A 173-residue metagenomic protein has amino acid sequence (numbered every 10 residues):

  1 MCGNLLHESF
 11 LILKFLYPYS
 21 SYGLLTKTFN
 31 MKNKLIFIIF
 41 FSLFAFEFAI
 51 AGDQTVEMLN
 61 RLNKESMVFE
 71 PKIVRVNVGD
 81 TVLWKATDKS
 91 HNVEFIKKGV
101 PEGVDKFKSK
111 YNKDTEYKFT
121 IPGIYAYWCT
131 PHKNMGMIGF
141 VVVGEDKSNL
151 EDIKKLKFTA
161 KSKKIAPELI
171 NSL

Functional and structural regions predicted by a protein language model:
M1, L16, L43, E47-A49: N-terminal cationic amphipathic segment used for targeting or macromolecule association
M1, L16-S21, E116, I124: Intrinsically disordered, low-complexity N-terminal regions enriched in serine/proline/glycine with scattered basic
F10, F15-Y22, F29, F46: Aromatic (phenylalanine/tyrosine) cluster motif
K27, M31-L35: Positively charged n-region of N-terminal signal peptides that target proteins for export
L35-F44: Sec-dependent N-terminal signal peptides
I50-L173: Extracytoplasmic copper-binding redox domains, predominantly the cupredoxin/blue-copper superfamily
